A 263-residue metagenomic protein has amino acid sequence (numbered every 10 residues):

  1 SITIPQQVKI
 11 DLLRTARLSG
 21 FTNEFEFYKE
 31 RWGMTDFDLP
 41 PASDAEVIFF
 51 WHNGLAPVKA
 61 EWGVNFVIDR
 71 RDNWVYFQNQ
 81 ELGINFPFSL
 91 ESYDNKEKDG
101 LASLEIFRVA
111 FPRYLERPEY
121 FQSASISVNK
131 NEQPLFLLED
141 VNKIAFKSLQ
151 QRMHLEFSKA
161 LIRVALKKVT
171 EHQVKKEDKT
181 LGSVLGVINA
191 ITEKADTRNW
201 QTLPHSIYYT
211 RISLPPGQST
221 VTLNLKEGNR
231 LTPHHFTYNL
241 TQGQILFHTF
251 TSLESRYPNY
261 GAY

Functional and structural regions predicted by a protein language model:
S1, K9, F25-D36: Alpha-helical repeat scaffolds
S1-T22: Alpha-helical protein-protein interaction scaffolds
A42-D44, E156: Extracytoplasmic
I48-F50: Soluble periplasmic/extracytoplasmic beta-strand elements of cell-envelope proteins
A56-E61: Short, solvent-exposed loop/turn elements at domain surfaces
G63-Y114, P134, L138-S206: Glycine- and small hydrophobic-rich membrane-insertion segments that are intrinsically disordered in solution
Y120-K130, V221-L223: Short polybasic amphipathic segments
V169-Y263: C-terminal soluble interaction/assembly domains
